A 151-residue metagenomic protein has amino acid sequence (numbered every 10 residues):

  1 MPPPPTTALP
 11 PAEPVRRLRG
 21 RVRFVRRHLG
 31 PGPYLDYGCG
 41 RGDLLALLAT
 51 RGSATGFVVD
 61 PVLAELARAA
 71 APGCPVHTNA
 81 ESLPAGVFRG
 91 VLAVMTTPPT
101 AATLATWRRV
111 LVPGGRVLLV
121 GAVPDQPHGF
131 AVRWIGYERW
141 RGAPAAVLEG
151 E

Functional and structural regions predicted by a protein language model:
P2-L18: Class I SAM-dependent methyltransferase Rossmann-like catalytic core, especially the SAM/SAH-binding loop
V15-P31: Conserved alpha-helix/loop element of class I SAM-dependent methyltransferases that forms part of the SAM/SAH-binding
G32-G40: Conserved class I S-adenosyl-L-methionine
R41-A80: Class I SAM-dependent methyltransferase SAM/SAH-binding core
S82-V91: A short acidic, Gly/Pro-enriched loop at the edge of an enzyme's catalytic core that lines a small-molecule cofactor
A102-P113: A short glycine-rich, Lys/Arg-flanked "PGG" loop and its adjoining helix->strand segment in the class I
G115-A122: Conserved beta-strand signature within the Rossmann-like core of class I S-adenosyl-L-methionine
P127-P144: Conserved Class I S-adenosyl-L-methionine
